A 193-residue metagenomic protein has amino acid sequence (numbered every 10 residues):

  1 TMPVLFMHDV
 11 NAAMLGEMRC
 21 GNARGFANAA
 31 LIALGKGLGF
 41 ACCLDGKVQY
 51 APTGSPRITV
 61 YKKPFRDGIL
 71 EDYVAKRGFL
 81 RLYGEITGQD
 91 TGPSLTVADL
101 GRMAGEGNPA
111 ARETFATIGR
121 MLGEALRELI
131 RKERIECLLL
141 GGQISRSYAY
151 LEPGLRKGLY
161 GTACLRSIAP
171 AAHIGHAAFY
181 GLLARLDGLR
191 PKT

Functional and structural regions predicted by a protein language model:
L5, K132-Q143: Short glycine-rich phosphate-binding loop at a beta-alpha junction
L5-M7, G16-T117, E128: Glycine/GP-enriched mid-protein hinge/lid loop-to-helix segment characteristic of carbohydrate kinases
M7-M18, R146, Y150-T193: Glycine-rich phosphate-binding/hydrolytic loop that grips phosphoryl groups
K36, G142-Q143, P170: Short secondary-structure boundary segments
L122: Active-site environment of non-heme Fe oxygenases that use a 2-His-1-carboxylate facial triad
A125-K132: Short alpha-helical functional segments enriched in proximate histidine and acidic residues
